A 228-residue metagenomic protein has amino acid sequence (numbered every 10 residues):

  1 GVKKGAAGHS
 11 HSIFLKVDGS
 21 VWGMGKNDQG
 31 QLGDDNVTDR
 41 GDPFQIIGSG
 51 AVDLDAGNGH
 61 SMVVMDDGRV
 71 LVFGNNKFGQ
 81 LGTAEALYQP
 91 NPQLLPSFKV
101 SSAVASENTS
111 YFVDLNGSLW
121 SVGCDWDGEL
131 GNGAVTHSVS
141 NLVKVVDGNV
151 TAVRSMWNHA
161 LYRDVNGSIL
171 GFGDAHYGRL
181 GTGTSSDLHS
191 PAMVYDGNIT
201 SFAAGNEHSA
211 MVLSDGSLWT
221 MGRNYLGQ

Functional and structural regions predicted by a protein language model:
G1-Q228: Eukaryote-biased RCC1-like beta-propeller repeat architecture
